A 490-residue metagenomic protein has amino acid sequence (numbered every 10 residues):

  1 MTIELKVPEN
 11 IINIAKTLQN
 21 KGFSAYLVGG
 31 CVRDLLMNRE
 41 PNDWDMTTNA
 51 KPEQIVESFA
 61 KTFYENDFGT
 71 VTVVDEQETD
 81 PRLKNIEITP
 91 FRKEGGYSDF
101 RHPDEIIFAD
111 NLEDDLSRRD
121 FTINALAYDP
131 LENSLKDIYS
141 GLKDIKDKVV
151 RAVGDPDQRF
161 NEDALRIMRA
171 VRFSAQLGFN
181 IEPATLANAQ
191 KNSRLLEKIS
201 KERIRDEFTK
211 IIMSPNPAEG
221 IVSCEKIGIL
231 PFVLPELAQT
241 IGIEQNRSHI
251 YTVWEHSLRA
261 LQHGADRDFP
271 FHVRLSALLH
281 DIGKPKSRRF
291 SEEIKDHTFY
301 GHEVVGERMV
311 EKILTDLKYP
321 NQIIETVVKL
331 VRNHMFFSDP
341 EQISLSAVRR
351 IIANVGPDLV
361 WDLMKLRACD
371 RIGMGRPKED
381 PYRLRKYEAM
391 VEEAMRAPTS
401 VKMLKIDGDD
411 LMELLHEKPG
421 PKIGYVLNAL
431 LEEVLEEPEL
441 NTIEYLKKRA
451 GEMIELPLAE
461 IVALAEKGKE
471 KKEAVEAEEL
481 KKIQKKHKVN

Functional and structural regions predicted by a protein language model:
M1-N490: Catalytic cores of the polymerase beta-like nucleotidyltransferase superfamily and closely associated nucleotide
